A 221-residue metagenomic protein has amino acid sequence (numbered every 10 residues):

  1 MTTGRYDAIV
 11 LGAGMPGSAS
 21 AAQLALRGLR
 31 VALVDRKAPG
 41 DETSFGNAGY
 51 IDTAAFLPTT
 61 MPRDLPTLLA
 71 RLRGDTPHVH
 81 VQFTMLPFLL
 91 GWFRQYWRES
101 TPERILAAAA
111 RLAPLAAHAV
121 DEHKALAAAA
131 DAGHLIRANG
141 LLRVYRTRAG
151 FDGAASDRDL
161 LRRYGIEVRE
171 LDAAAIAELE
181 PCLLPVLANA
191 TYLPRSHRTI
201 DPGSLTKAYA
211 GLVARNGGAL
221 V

Functional and structural regions predicted by a protein language model:
T2-P16, A32: Beta1/beta-strand and adjacent pyrophosphate-binding region of the FAD-binding site in flavoprotein oxidoreductases
G12-M15, R36-K37, P202: Glycine-rich Rossmann-fold phosphate-binding loop(s) that bind the pyrophosphate of adenine dinucleotide cofactors
A21, A25-L26, L212-A214: Gly/Ala-rich phosphate-binding loop of Rossmann-like dinucleotide-binding domains, activating on the conserved
A25-G46: Glycine-rich FAD pyrophosphate-binding loop
G46-P114, H134: Glycine-rich active-site loop/strand segments that organize a redox cofactor
L90-G211: Rossmann-like flavin
A214-V221: A conserved beta-strand/loop element that lines the FAD pocket in flavoprotein oxidoreductases
